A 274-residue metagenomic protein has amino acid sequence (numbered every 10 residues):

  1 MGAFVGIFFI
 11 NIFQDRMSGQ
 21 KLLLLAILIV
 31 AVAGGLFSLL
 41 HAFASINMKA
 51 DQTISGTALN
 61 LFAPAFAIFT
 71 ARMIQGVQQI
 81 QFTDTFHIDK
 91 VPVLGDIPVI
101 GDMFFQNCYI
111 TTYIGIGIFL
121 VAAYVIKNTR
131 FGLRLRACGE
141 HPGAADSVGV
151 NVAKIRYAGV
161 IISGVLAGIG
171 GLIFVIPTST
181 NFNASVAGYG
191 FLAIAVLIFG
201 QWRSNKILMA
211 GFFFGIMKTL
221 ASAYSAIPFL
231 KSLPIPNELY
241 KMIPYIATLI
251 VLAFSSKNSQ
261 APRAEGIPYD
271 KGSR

Functional and structural regions predicted by a protein language model:
M1-V5, I46-L59, R134, A158 (+2 more regions): Short, non-helical or kinked segments that cap or interrupt transmembrane helices
A3-F9, A31, P64-I68, T112-V125 (+4 more regions): Hydrophobic core segments of alpha-helical transmembrane domains in multi-pass membrane transport and ion-translocation
M17-P64, F213, K218: Alpha-helical transmembrane segments within multi-pass membrane transporters and channels
L39-V93, N128, G188, I194-I207: Short loop segments and helix-boundary regions at transmembrane helix junctions of multi-pass inner-membrane proteins
A63-N128, F229-N237, S259, A264-R274: Transmembrane helix-bundle core of multi-pass membrane transporters and related energy-transducing complexes
F104-N181, S204-N205, M209: Helix-loop-helix "hairpin" substructures at the membrane interface of multi-pass membrane proteins
E140-K154, Y224-R274: Cytosolic-side transmembrane-helix boundaries in multi-pass membrane proteins
P177, N181-Y245: Transmembrane alpha-helical segments in multi-pass inner-membrane proteins
